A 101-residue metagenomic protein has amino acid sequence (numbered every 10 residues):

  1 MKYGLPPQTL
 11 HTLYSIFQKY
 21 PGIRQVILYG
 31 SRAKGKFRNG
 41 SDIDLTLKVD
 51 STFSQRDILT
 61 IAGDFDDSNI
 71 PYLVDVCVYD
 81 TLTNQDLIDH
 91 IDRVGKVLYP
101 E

Functional and structural regions predicted by a protein language model:
M1-Q25, K34-N39, D50-E101: Catalytic core of pol beta-like nucleotidyltransferases
S31: Conserved H-loop
I43-K48: Amphipathic, hydrophobic secondary-structure cores in small proteins
